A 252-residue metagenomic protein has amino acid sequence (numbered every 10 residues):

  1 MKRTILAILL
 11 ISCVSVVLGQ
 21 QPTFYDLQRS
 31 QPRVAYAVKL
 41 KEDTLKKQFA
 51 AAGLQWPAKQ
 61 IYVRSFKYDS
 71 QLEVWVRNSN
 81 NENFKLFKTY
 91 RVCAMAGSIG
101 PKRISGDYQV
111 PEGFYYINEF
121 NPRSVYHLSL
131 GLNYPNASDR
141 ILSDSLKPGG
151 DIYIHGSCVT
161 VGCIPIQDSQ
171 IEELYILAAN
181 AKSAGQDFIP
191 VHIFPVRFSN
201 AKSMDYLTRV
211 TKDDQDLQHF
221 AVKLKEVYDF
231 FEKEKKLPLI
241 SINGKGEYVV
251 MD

Functional and structural regions predicted by a protein language model:
T4-C13: Sec-dependent N-terminal signal peptides
C13-V14, A178: Single-residue recognition of alpha-helix boundary sites
S15-G19: Sec/Tat signal peptide C-region and signal peptidase I cleavage site
Q20-V161, E172-I189, F198-D252: Cell wall/extracellular polymer interaction/catalysis modules
F194-P195: Hydrophobic transmembrane alpha-helices
